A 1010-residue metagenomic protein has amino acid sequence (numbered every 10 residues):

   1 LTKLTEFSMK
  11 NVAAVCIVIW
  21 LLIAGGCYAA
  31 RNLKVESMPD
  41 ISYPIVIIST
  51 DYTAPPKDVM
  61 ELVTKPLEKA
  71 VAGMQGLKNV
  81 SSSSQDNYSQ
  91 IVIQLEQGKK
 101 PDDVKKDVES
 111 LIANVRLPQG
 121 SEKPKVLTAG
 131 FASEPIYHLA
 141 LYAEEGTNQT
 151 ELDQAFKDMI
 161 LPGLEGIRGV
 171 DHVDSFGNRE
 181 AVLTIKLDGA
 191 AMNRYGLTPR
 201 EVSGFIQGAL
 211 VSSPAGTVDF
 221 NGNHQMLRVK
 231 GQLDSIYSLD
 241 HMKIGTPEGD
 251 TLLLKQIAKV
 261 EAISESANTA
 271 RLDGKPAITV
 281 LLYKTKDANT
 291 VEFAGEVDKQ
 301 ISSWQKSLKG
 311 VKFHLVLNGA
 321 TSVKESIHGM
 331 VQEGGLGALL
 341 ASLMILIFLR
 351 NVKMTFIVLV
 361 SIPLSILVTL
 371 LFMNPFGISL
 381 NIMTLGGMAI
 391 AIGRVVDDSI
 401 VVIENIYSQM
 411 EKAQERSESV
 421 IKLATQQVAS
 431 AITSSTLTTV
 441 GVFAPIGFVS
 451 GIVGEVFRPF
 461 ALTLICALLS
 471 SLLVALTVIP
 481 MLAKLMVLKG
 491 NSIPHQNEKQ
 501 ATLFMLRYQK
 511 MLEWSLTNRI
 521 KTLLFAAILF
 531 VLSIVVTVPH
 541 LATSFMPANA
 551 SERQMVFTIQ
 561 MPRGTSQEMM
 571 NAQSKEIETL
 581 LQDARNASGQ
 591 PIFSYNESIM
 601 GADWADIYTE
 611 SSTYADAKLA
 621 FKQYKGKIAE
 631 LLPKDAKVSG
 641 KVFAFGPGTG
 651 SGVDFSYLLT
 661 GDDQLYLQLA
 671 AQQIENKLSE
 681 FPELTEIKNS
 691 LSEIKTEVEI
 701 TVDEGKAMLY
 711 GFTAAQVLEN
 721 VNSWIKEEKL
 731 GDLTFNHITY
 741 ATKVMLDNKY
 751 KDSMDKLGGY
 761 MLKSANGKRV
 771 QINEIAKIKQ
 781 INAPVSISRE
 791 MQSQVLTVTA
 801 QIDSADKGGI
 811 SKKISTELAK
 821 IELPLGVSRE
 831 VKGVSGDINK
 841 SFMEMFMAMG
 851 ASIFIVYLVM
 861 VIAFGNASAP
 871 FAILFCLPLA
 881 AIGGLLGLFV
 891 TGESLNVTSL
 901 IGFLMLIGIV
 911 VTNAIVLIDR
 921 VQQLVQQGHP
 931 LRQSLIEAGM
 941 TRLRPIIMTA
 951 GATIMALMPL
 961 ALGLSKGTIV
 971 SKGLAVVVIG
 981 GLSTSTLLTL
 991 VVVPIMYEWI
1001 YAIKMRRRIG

Functional and structural regions predicted by a protein language model:
L1-V35, V428, H495-M546: Signature of alpha-helical transmembrane segments and their immediate interfacial
R31, V35-N114, T150-F176, F545-E610 (+1 more regions): Extracytoplasmic/periplasmic
E109, E151-S213, D219, K230-N268 (+5 more regions): Short, solvent-exposed hinge/capping segments at secondary-structure junctions
G177-N178, Q256-K259, R271, P276-L339 (+2 more regions): Juxtamembrane "pre-transmembrane" interface segments
V323, I327, I403, Q409-L437 (+3 more regions): Helix-loop junctions and hydrophobic alpha-helical segments within the transmembrane domains of large membrane
L343-F348, V368-M383, T433-V478, K484 (+5 more regions): Hydrophobic, glycine/alanine-rich multi-pass transmembrane helices and their short helix-loop junctions in large
L343-I347, V352-I403, Y407, L858-T941 (+1 more regions): Hydrophobic transmembrane alpha-helices and their membrane-interface caps in long multi-pass transport proteins
K510-L512, R519-I520, A526-V642, V653-F655: Juxtamembrane segments of multi-pass membrane proteins
